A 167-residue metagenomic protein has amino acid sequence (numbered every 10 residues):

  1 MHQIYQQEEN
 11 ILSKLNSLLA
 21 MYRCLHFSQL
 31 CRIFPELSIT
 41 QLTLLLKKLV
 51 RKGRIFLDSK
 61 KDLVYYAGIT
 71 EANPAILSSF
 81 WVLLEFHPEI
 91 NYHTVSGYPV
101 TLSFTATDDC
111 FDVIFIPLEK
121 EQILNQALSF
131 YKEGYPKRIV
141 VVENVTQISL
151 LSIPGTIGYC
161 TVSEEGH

Functional and structural regions predicted by a protein language model:
M1-A72: Nuclease-adjacent, charged terminal/linker segments that flank catalytic cores
Y5, Y22, F27, Y65-Y66 (+5 more regions): Sequence-level detector for tyrosine residue identity
S17-L19, R54-Q126: Nucleic-acid-binding surface
F34, L46-V50, V82-H87, F130-Y131: Hydrophobic, Leu/Ile/Phe/Ala-enriched alpha-helical segments that form helix-helix packing faces
W81-V82, R138-V140, S163-G166: Glycine-rich loops and low-complexity Gly/Arg-rich segments that provide flexible linkers or classic glycine-based
D109-F115, Y131-E143, I157: Hydrophobic beta-strand segments of well-ordered beta-sheets in folded domains
I123-F130, L150-S152: A short acidic, amphipathic alpha-helical/loop segment
V145-H167: Domain-level recognition of nuclease-like catalytic cores that cleave nucleotide substrates
